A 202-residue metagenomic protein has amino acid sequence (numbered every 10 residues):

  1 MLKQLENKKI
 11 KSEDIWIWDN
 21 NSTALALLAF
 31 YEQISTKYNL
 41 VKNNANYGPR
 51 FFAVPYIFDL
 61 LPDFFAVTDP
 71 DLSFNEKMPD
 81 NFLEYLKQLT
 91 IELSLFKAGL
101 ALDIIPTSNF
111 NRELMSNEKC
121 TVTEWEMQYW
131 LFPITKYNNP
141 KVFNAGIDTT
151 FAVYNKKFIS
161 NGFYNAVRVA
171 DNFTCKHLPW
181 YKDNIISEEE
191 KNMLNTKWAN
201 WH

Functional and structural regions predicted by a protein language model:
M1-K8: Short, well-formed alpha-helical segments that are part of the catalytic scaffolds of diverse glycosyltransferases
E13-D14: Residues at the starts of beta-strands that form the adenosine-phosphate
D19-N20: Acidic ATP/Mg2+-coordinating residue in the GHKL
T23-F64: Active-site-proximal specificity loops/subdomain of glycosyltransferases
P62-K77: Short beta-strand-to-loop acidic/aromatic patch adjacent to the donor-nucleotide binding site
M78-K97: Conserved donor-nucleotide/metal-binding helix-loop-beta segment in metal-dependent transferases, i.e., the alpha-helix
A98-E113: Short beta-strand-to-loop element that shapes/binds the nucleotide-sugar donor at the catalytic cleft/hinge
K119-H202: C-terminal catalytic/acceptor-binding lobe
